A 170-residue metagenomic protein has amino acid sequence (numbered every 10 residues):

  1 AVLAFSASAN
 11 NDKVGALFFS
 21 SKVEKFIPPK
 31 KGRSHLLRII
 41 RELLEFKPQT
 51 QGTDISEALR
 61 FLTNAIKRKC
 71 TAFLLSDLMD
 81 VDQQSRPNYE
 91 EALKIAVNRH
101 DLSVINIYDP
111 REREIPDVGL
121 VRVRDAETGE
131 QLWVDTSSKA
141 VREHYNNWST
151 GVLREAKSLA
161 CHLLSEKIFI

Functional and structural regions predicted by a protein language model:
A1, I55-L59, E90, L153: Short, well-ordered alpha-helical scaffold segments within catalytic/effector domains
A1-K30, T71-S76, Q83-Q84, E91 (+4 more regions): An amphipathic, basic-hydrophobic helix/alpha-beta surface used to engage anionic, phosphate-rich ligands or surfaces
E24-P28, L37-E42, Q131-W133: Mobile active-site "lid"/loop adjacent to the S-adenosyl-L-methionine
K31-H35, W148: A generic short alpha-helical patch detector that favors 3-5-residue windows in or near N-terminal regions
H35-C70, D82-Q84, Y108-R111: Von Willebrand factor
N64-R68, S85-I170: Von Willebrand factor type A / integrin I
L74-D77, I105-I107: Conserved beta-strand segments of the P-loop GTPase G domain that flank and frequently precede/overlap
